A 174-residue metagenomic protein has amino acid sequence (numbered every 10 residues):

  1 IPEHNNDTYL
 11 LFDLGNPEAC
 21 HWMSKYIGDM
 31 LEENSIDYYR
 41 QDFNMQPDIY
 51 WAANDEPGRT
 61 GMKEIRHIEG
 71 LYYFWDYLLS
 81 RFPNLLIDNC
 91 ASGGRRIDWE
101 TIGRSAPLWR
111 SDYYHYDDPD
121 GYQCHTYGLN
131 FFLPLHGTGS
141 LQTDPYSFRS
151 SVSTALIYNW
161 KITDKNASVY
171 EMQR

Functional and structural regions predicted by a protein language model:
I1, A53-H67: Glycine-rich tight-turn/loop motif centered on a GG-T
I1-D29, E33: Active-site-adjacent "subsite" loops/lids of carbohydrate-active enzymes
P2-L10, H67-I68, Y114-P119: Short, surface-exposed, polar/charged, turn-prone segments marking secondary-structure boundaries
N5-D7, P47, G58, S153: Anionic ligand-binding catalytic core segments
N16-S24, G61, I65-Y72: Non-membrane alpha-helical structural segments and their capping/turn regions in soluble enzymes
M23-E56: Active-site groove signature of glycoside hydrolases
E32, M45, L71-R174: Active-site-proximal substrate-binding groove within the catalytic cores of carbohydrate-active enzymes
